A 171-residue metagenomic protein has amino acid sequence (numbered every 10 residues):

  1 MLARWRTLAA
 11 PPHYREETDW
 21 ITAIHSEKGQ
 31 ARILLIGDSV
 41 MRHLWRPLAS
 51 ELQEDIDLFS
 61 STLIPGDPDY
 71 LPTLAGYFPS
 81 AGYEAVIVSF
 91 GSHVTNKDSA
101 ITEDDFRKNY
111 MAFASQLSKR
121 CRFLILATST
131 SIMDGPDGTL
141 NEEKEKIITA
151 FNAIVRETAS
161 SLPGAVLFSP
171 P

Functional and structural regions predicted by a protein language model:
M1-A9: Helix-enriched interaction subdomains in cytosolic or periplasmic regions, typified by TIR/SEFIR signaling/NADase cores
L8-A112: Conserved SGNH/GDSL esterase-like catalytic core that processes O-acyl groups on lipids and polysaccharides
L34, I125-A127, V166-F168: Hydrophobic/aromatic beta-strand patches that form the interior of the parallel beta-sheet core in alpha/beta enzyme
V40, S131-M133: Short, glycine/serine-rich, charged loops/turns that create anion-binding and catalytic segments at active sites
I87-H93, A127-T130, P170-P171: Short loop/turn segments at strand-loop or loop-helix junctions that form parts of catalytic or ligand-binding pockets
F113-L117: Hydrophobic positions in alpha-helices of CheY-like receiver
K119-L124: A short helix->loop->beta-strand "cap" motif at the edges of active sites that frequently abuts
M133-P171: Substrate-gating cap/lid alpha-helix
